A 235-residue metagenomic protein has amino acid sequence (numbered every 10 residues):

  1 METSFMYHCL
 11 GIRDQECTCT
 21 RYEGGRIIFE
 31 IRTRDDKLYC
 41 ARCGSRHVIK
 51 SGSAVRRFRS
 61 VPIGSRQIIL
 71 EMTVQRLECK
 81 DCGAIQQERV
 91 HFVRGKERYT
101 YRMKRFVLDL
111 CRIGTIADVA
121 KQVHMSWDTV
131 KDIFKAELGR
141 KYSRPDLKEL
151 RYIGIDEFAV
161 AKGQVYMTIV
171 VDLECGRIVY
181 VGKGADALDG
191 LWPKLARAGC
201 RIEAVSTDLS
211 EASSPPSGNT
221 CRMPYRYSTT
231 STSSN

Functional and structural regions predicted by a protein language model:
M1-A84, V90: Short, conserved DNA-binding cores of transcription-related domains
F29, C40-C43, C79, V107 (+7 more regions): Mobile genetic element proteins and their domesticated derivatives, centered on retroelements and DNA transposons
R34, F92, G184-L188: A short, sequence-level motif marking secondary-structure junctions
D36-Y39, A187, A212-S213, S233: Short phosphate-engaging motifs
R66, Q75-E78, T115-A117, K121-H124 (+2 more regions): A short, charged
L70-Q75, G83-I155, A159, G163-V165: Extended interfacial segments that mediate partner engagement and assembly in macromolecular machines
T129-S206, S210-P216, T220-M223: RNase H-like nuclease fold core
M223-N235: Inter-helix linker motif
